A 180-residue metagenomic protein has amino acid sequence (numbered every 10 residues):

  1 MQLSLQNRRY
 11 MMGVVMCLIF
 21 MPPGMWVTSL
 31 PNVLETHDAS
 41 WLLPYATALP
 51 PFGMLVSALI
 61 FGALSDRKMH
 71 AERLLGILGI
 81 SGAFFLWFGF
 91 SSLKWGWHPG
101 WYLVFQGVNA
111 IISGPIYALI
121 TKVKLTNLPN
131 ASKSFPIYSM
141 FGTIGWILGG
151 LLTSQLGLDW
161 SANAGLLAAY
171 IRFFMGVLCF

Functional and structural regions predicted by a protein language model:
Q2-M54: Helix-loop boundary and gating motifs at the non-cytosolic
C17-L18, F85, W97-A118, V123: Hydrophobic core of transmembrane alpha-helices in multi-pass small-molecule transporters, especially MFS/SLC-type
P23, P51-A58, S113, W146: Residue-level signal for conserved functional micro-sites within the alpha-helical transmembrane segments of Major
G53-L55, S132-S154: Glycine-rich segments within core transmembrane alpha-helices of 12-TM secondary carriers
V56-H70, L156-L158: Helix-to-loop junctions at the C-terminal end of transmembrane segments in multipass secondary transporters
D66-I80: Cytoplasmic membrane-interface "Motif A"-like loop-to-helix N-cap segments of 12-TM Major Facilitator Superfamily
I80-G96: C-terminal ends and interior cores of transmembrane alpha-helices in multi-pass membrane transporters/permeases
G149, A164-F180: Symmetry-related core transmembrane helices of the 12-TM Major Facilitator Superfamily/SLC fold
